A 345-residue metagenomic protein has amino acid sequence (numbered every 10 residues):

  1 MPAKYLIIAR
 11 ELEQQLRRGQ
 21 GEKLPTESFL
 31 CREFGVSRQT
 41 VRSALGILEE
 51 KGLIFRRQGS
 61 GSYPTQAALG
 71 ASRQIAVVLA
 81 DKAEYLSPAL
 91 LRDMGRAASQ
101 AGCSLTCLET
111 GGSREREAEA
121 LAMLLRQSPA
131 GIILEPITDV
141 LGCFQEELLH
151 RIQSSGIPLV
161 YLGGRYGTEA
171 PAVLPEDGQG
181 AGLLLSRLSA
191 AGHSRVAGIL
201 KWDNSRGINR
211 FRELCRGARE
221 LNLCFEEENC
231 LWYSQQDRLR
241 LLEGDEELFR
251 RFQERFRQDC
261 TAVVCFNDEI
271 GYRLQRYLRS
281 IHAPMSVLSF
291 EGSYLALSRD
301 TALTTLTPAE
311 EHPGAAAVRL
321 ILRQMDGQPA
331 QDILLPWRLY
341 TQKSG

Functional and structural regions predicted by a protein language model:
M1-E33, R114, R126: Extreme N-terminal segment that seeds HTH/winged-HTH DNA-binding domains in transcriptional regulators
I8, L12, E169-G198, E213 (+3 more regions): Hydrophobic alpha-helical segments within soluble ligand-binding/sensing domains
G19-R56: N-terminal helix-turn-helix
A68-L134: Amphipathic helical "hinge" segments at domain boundaries
V77, P129-T138, V160, R195-K201 (+2 more regions): Periplasmic-binding protein-like
T138-L183, E269, E291-L303: Flexible loop/hinge segments that line or gate small-molecule binding clefts
L184-L223, Q331-G345: An alpha-beta-alpha
R250-G345: Flexible loop/turn connectors
